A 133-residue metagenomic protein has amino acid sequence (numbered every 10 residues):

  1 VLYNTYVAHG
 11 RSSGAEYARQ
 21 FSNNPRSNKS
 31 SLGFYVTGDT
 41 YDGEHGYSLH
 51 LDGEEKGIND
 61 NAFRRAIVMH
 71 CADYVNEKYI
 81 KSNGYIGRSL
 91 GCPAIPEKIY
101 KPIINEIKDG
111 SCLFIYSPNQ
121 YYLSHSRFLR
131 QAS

Functional and structural regions predicted by a protein language model:
V1-L90, E97-S111, Q120-S133: Cell wall/extracellular polymer interaction/catalysis modules
F114-Y116: C-terminal, well-folded lobe of enzymatic/effector domains
